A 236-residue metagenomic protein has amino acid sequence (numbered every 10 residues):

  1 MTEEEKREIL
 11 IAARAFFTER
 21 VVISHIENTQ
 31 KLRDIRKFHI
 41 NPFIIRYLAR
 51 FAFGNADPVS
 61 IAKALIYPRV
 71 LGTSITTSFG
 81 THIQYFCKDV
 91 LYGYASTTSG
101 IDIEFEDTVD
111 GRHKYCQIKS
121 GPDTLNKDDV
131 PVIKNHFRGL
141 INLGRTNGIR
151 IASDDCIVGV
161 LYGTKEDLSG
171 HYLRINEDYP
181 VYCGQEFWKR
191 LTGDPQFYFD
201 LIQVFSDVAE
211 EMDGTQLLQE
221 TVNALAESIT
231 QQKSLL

Functional and structural regions predicted by a protein language model:
M1-T81: Interdomain/boundary linker segments immediately adjacent to catalytic/signaling cores
A13, F17-H25, C87-V90, F137-G148 (+2 more regions): Hydrophobic, Leu/Ile/Phe/Ala-enriched alpha-helical segments that form helix-helix packing faces
S74-A95: Short N-terminal edge-element motif at the start of the domain
F86, V90, I103, D129-I133: "Short basic amphipathic alpha-helical interaction patches in structured regions
L91, I103-F105, G111-L125: Conserved catalytic cores of phosphodiester-cleaving nucleases, focusing on short active-site segments
S96-G100: Conserved alpha/beta core surface patches that mediate binding of polyanionic ligands
S120-G184: Catalytic cores of nucleic-acid endonucleases
G159-L236: Domain-level recognition of nuclease-like catalytic cores that cleave nucleotide substrates
